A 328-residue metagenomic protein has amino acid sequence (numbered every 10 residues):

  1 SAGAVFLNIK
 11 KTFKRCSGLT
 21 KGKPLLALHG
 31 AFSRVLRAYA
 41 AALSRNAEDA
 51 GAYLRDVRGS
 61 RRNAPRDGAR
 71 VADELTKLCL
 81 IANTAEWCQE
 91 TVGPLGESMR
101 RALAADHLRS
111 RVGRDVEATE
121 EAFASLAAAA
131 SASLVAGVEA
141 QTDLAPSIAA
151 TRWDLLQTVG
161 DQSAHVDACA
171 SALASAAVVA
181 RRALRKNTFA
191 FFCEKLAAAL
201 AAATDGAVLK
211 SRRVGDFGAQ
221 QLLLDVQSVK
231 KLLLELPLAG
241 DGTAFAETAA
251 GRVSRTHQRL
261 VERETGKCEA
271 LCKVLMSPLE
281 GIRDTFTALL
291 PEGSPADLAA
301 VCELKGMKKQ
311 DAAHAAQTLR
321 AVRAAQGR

Functional and structural regions predicted by a protein language model:
G3-V5, I9-R328: Extended alpha-helical "rod" scaffolds
